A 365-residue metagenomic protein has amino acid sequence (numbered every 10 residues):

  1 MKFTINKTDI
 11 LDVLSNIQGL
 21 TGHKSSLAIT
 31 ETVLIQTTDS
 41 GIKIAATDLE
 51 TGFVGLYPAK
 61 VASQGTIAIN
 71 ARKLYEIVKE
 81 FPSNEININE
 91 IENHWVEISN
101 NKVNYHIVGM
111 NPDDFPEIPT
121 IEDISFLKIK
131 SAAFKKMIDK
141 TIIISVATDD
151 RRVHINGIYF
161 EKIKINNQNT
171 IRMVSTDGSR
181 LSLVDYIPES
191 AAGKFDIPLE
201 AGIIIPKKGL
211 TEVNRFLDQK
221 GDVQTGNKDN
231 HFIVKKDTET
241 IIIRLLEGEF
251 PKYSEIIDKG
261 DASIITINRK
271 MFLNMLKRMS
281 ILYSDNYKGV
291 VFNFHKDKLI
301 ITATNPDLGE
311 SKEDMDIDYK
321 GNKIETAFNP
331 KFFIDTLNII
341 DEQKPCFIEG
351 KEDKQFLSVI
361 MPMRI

Functional and structural regions predicted by a protein language model:
M1-I365: Structural preference for solvent-exposed beta-strand-turn elements and adjacent flexible terminal/loop segments within
